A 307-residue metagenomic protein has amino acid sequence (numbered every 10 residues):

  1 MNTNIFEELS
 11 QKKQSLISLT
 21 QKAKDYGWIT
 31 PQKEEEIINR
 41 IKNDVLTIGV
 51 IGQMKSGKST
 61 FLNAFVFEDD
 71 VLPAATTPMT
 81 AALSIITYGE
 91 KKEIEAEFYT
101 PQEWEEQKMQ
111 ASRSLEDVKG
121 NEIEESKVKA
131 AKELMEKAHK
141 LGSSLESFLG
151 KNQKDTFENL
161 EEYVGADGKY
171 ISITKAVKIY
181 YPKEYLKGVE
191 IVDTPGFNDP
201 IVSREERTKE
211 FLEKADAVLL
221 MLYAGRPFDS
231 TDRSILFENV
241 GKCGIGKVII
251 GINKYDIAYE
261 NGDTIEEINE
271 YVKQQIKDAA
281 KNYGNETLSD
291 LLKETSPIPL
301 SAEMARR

Functional and structural regions predicted by a protein language model:
M1-Y26: Charged, amphipathic alpha-helical linker segments immediately N-terminal to NTP-binding catalytic cores
S10-K13, E35, N39-R307: Globular "head" domains of long coiled-coil molecular machines
